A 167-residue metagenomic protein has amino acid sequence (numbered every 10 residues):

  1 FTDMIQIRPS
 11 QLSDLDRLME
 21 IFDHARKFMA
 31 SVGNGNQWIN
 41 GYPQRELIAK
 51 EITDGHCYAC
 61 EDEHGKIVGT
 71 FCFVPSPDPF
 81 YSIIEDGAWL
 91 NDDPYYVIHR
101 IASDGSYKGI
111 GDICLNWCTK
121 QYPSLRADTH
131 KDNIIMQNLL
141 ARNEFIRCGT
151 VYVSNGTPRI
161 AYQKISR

Functional and structural regions predicted by a protein language model:
Q6-E20: A short beta-loop-alpha structural element at the N-terminal edge of CoA-dependent acyl/N-acetyltransferase catalytic
R26-E46: Conserved GNAT-fold acetyl-CoA-binding loop/helix
E46-A59, S76-P79: A short helix-loop-beta-strand connector motif used in the catalytic cores of GNAT acetyltransferases and, in some
D54-F71: Conserved beta-hairpin
C72-S106: Conserved acyl-donor/pantetheine-binding loop and adjacent beta-alpha core of acyl/acetyltransferases and related
S106-K120, N138-R142: Conserved acetyl-CoA-binding loop-helix of GNAT-fold acetyltransferases
Q121-D132: Conserved GNAT acetyl-CoA-binding A-motif
D128, I146-I160: Conserved catalytic-core motifs of GNAT/GCN5-like acyltransferases
